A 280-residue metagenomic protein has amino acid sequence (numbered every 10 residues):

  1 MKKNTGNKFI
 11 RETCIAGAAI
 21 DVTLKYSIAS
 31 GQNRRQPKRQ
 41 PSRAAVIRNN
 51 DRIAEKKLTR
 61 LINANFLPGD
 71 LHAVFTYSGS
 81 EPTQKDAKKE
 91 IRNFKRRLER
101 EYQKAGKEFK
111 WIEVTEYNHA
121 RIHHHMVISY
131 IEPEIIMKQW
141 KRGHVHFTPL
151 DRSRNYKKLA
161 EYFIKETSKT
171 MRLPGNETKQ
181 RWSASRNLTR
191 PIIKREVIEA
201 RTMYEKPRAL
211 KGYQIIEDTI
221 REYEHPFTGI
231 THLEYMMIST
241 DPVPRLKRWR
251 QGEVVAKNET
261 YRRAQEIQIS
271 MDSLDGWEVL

Functional and structural regions predicted by a protein language model:
M1-A120, Y130-L280: Right-hand nucleic-acid polymerase module
H124-I128: Cys/His-coordinated zinc-finger cores
